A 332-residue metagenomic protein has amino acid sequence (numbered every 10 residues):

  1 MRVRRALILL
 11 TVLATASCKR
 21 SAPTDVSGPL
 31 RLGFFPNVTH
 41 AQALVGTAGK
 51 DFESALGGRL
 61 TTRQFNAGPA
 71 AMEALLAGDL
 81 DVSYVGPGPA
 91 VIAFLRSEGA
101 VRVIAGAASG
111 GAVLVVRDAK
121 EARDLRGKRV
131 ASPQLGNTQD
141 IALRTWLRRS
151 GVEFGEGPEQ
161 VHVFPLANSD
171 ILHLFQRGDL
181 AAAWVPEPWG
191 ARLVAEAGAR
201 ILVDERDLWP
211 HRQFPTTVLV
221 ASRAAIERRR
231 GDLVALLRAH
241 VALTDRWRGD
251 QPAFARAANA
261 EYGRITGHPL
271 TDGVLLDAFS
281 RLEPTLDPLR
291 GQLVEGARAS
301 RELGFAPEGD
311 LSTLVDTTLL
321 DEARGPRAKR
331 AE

Functional and structural regions predicted by a protein language model:
M1-L7: Bacterial N-terminal signal peptides that target proteins for export
A14-S17: C-terminal motif of bacterial Sec signal peptides marking the signal peptidase cleavage site
T24-P165, R177, A181-E187, L202: Short, glycine-/small- and polar/acidic-enriched structural segments that line small-molecule recognition paths
K50-G58, D207-P210, F279-L289: Short, solvent-exposed loop/beta-turn-alpha elements that line the ligand-binding surface or hinge of extracytoplasmic
F65-P69, Y84, P133-I141, S169 (+4 more regions): Soluble non-cytosolic domains of exported or imported proteins
P89, G157-Q160, F164, S169-E261: Pocket-lining segment of extracytoplasmic ligand-binding domains
E227-P307: Secondary-structure end/capping motifs
A297-E332: Conserved C-terminal helix/tail region of periplasmic/extracytoplasmic solute-binding proteins
